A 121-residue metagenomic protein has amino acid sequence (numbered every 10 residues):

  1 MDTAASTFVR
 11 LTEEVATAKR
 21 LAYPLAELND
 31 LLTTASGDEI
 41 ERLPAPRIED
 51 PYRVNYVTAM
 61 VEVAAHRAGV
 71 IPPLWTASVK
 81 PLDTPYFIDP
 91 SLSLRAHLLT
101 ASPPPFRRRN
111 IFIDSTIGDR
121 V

Functional and structural regions predicted by a protein language model:
M1-L74: Charged, helix-prone or intrinsically disordered regulatory segments positioned adjacent to compact structured domains
A68-V121: Charge-dense, extended regions
